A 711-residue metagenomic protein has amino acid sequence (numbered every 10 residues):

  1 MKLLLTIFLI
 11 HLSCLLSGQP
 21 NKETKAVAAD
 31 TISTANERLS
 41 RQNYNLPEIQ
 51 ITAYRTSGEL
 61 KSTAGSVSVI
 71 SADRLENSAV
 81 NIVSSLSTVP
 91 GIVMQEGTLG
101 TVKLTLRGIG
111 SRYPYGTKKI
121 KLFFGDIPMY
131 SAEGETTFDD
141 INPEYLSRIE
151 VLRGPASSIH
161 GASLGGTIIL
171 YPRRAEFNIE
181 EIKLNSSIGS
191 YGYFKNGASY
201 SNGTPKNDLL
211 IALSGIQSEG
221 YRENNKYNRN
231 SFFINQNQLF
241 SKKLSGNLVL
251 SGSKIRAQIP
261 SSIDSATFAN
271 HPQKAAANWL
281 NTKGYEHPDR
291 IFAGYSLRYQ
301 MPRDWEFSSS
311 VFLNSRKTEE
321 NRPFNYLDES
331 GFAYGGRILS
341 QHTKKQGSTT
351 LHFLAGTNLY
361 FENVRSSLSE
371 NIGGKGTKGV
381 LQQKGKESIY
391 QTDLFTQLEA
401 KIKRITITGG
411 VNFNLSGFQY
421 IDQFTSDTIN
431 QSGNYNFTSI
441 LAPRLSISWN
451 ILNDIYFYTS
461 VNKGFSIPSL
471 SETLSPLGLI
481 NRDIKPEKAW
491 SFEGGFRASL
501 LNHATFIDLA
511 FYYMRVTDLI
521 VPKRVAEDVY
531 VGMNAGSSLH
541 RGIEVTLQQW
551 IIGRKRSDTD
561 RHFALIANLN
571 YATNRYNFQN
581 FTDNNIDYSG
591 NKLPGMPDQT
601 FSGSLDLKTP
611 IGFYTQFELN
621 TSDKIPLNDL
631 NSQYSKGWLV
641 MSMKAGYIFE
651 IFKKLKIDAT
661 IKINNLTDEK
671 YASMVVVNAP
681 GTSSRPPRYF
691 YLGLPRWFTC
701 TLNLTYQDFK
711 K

Functional and structural regions predicted by a protein language model:
E37, E48, I82-S85, K103-T105 (+5 more regions): N-terminal periplasmic accessory domains that precede and gate Gram-negative outer-membrane beta-barrel machines
I127-R153: Short acidic/polar hinge/loop motifs at secondary-structure boundaries that mediate gating or recognition
E181, I188-Q217, R222-P260, Y285-M301 (+2 more regions): Transmembrane beta-barrel wall of Gram-negative outer-membrane proteins
L239-S253, G284-T425, D508-F511, L547-W550 (+2 more regions): Face-selective signature of the C-terminal outer-membrane beta-barrel domain
E306-F312, R316-E319, N450, Y456-N462 (+3 more regions): Membrane-embedded beta-barrel scaffold of Gram-negative outer-membrane proteins
Q346-E362, G385-R515: Structural signature of Gram-negative outer-membrane beta-barrels, strongest in the C-terminal barrel of TonB-dependent
K401, F511-R515, M533-I625, N703: Gram-negative outer-membrane beta-barrel transporters
H562-L565, K624-P626, Y647-K711: C-terminal beta-signal and adjacent terminal beta-strands/loops of Gram-negative outer-membrane beta-barrel proteins
